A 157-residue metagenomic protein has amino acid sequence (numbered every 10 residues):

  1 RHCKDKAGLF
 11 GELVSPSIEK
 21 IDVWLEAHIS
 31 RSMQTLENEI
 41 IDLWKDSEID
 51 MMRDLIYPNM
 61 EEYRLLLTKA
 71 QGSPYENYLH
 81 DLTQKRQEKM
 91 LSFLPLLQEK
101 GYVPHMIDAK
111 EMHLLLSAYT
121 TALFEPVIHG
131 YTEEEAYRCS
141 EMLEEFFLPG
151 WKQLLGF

Functional and structural regions predicted by a protein language model:
R1-E26, S30: An amphipathic alpha-helix adjacent to DNA-recognition modules
I21, N59, K89, Y119 (+1 more regions): Amphipathic alpha-helices that form helix-helix packing interfaces
D22-A27, N38-L67: Helical hydrophobic small-molecule/effector-binding pocket
E26-A27, M51-P58, S73-E99, K110-S117: Amphipathic alpha-helical packing segments from all-alpha helical-bundle domains
H28, S32-L36, Y63-A70, L97 (+2 more regions): Secondary-structure edge/capping motif, primarily at the C-terminal ends of alpha-helices and the immediately following
E37, I41-W44, E48, Q71-Y78 (+2 more regions): Non-transmembrane, amphipathic alpha-helical segments
L66-T83, E135-L154: C-terminal/domain-terminus segments
L97-F146, L155: Hydrophobic/aromatic-rich alpha-helical bundle segments in the mid-to-C-terminal region
